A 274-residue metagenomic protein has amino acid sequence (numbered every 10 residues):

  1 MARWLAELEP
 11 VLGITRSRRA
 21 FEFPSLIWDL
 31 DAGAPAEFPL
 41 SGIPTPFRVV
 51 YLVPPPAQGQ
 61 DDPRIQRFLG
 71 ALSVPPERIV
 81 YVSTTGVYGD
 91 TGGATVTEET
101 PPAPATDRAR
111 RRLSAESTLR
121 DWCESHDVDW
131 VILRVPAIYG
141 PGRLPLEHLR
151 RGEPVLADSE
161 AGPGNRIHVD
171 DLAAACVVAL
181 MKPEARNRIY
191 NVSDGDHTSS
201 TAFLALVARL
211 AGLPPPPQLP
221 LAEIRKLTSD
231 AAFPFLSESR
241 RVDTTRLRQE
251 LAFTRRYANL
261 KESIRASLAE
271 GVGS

Functional and structural regions predicted by a protein language model:
P39, P44-Y81, S117: NAD(P)-cofactor binding segment of oxidoreductase domains
R67-D107: Conserved Rossmann-fold NAD(P)-dependent oxidoreductase catalytic core, especially the SDR/UDP-sugar
G92-I132: Catalytic helix-loop patch of NAD(P)-dependent Rossmann-fold dehydrogenases
L113, H126, I138-R151, V178-Y190 (+1 more regions): Glycine/proline-rich active-site loop of Rossmann-fold NAD(P)-dependent oxidoreductases
D121-G164: NAD(P)-dependent short-chain dehydrogenase/reductase
A175-V178, K182-A232: Mid/C-terminal beta-alpha module of Rossmann-like enzyme folds, strongest in SDR-family dehydrogenases/epimerases
T201, A205, R225-T254: Conserved C-terminal active-site "lid" loop/helix of NAD(P)H-dependent oxidoreductases that clamps the redox cofactor
A258-S274: Amphipathic terminal alpha-helices
